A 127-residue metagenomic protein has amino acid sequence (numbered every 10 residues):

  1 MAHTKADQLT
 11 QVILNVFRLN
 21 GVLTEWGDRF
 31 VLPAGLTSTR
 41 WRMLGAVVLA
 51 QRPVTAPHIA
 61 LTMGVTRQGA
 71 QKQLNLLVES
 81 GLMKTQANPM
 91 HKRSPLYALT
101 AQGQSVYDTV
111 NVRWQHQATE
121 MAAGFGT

Functional and structural regions predicted by a protein language model:
M1-A34, L82: N-terminal leader segment of winged-helix/HTH proteins
M1-T10, T62-M63, R67, Y97: Membrane-interacting alpha-helical segments
L9, H58, M90-K92: Short, solvent-exposed coil/turn segments
I13, F17, G21, G64 (+2 more regions): Short amphipathic alpha-helical segments with heptad-repeat character
G21, E25-Q68: N-terminal helix-turn-helix DNA-binding core of bacterial DNA-binding proteins
N75-T127: Charged, amphipathic alpha-helical coiled-coil/dimerization segments
